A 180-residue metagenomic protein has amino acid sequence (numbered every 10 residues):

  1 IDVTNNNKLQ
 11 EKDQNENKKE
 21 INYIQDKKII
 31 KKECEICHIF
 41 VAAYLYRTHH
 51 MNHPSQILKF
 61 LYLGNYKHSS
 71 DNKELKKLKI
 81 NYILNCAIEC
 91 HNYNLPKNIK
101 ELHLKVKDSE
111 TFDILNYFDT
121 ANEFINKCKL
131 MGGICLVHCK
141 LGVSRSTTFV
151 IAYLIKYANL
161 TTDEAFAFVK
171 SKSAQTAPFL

Functional and structural regions predicted by a protein language model:
I1-I57, L61: Non-catalytic regulatory/accessory regions that flank a structured catalytic core
V41-V137, L141, F149-L180: Cysteine-based protein phosphatase catalytic domain of the PTP/DSP
